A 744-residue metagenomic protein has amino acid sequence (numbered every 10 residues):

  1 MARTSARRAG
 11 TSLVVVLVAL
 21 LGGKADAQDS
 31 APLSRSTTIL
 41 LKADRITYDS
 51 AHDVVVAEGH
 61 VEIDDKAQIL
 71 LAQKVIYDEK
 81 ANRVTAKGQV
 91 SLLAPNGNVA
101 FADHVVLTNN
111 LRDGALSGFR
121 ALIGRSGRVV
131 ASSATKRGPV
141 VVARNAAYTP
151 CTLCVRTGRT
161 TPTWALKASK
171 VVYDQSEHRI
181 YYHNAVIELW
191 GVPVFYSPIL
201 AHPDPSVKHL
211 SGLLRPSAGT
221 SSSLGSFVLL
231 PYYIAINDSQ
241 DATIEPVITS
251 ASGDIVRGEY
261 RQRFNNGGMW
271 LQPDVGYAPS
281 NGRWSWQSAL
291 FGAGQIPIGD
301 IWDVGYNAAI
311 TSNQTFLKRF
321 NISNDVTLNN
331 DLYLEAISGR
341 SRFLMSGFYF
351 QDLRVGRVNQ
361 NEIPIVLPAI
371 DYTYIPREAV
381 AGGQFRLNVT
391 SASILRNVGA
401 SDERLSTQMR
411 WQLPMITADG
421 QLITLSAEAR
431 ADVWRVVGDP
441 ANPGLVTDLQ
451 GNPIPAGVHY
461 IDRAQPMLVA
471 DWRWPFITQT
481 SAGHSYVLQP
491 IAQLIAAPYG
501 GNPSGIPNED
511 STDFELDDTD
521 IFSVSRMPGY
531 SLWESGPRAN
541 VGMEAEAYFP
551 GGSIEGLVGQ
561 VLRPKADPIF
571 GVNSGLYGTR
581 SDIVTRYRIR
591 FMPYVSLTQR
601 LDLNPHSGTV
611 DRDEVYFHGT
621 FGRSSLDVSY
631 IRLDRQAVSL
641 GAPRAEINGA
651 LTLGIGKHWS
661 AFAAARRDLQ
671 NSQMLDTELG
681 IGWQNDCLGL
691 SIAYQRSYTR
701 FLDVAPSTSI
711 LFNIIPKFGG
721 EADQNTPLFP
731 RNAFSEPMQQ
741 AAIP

Functional and structural regions predicted by a protein language model:
M1-R7: N-terminal secretory signal peptides that target proteins for export/translocation
R3, A27-Q28, Y48, G225 (+1 more regions): Immediate N-terminus of the mature polypeptide
S5, A19-G23: An N-terminal low-complexity intrinsically disordered segment enriched in acidic/polar residues
G10-L20: Bacterial N-terminal signal peptides
V18-A19, K42-I46, A470: Short, Lys/Arg-rich amphipathic segments at extreme N-termini
A25-A146, A165-A168, V172-Y173, H178-I180 (+1 more regions): N-terminal amphipathic/hydrophobic interface segments
H104-V106, L111-D113, A121-V142, A146-L166 (+1 more regions): Outer-membrane beta-barrel proteins and related beta-barrel translocases across Gram-negative bacteria
